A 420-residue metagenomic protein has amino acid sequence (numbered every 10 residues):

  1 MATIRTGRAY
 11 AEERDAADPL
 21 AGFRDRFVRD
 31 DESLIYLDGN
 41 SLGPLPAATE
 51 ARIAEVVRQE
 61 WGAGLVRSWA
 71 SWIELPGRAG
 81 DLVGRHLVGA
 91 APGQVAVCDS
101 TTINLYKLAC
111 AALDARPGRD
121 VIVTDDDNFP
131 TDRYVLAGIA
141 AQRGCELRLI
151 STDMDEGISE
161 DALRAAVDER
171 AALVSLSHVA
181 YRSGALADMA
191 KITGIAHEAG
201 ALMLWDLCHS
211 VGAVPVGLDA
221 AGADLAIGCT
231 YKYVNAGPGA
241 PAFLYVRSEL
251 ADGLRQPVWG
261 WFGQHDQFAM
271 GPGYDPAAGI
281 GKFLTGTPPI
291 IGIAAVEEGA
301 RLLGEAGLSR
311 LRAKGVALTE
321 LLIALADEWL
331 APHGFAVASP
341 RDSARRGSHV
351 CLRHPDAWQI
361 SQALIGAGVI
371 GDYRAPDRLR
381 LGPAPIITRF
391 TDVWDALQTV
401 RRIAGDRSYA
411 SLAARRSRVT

Functional and structural regions predicted by a protein language model:
M1-T420: Pyridoxal 5′-phosphate
